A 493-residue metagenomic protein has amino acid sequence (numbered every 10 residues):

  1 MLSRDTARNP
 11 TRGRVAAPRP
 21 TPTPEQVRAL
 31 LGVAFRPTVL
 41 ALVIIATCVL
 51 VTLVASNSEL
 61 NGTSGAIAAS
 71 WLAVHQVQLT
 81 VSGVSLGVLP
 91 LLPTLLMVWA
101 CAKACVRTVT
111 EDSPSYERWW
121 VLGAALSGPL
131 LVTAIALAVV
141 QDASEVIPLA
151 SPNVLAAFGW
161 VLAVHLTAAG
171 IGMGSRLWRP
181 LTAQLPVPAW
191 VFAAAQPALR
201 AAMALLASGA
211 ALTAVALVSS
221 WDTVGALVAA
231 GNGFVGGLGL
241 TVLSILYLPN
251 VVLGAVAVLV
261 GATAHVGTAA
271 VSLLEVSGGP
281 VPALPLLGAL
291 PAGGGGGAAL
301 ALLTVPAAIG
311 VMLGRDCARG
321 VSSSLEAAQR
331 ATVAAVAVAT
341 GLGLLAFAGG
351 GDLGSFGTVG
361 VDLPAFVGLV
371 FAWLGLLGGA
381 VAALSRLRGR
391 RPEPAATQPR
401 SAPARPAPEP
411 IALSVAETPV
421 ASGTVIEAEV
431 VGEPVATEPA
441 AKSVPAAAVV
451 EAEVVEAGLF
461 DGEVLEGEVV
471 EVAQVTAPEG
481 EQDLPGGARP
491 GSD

Functional and structural regions predicted by a protein language model:
L2-T6, D112-P148, M203-L212, A283-A301 (+1 more regions): Hydrophobic alpha-helical transmembrane segments of integral membrane proteins
S3-W99, V140-S144, N232-L302, A348-A372 (+3 more regions): Long, glycine/tryptophan/cysteine-rich extracytoplasmic
R19-L30, W99-W120, A138, L166-A198 (+4 more regions): Cytoplasmic membrane-interface segments at the C-terminal ends of transmembrane helices
P22-T47, E111-A125, N153-V161, W190-L206 (+2 more regions): Alpha-helical transmembrane segments and their helix-start/interface "positive-inside/aromatic belt" motifs in integral
L42-S58, V84-V88, Y116-T133, V161-I171 (+3 more regions): Alpha-helical transmembrane segments of integral membrane proteins, especially early/N-terminal helices
Q78-L126: Membrane helical hairpin/interfacial module
T94, V98, A124, G128 (+11 more regions): Alpha-helical transmembrane segments in multi-pass membrane proteins
F158, L162-A299, T304: Generic multipass alpha-helical transmembrane bundles of integral membrane proteins
